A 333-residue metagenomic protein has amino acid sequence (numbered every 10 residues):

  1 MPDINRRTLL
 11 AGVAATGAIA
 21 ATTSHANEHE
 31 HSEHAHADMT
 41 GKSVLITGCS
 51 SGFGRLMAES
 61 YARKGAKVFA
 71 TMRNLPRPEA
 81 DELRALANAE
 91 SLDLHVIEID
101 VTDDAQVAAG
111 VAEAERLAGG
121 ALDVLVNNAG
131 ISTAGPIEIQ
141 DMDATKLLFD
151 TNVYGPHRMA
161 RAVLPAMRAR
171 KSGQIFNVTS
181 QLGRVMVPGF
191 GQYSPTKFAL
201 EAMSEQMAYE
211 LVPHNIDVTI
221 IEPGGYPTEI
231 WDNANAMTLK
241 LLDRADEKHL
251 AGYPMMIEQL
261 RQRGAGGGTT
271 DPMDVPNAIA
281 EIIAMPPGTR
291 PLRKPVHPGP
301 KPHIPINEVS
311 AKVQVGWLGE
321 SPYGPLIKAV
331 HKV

Functional and structural regions predicted by a protein language model:
M1-T16: N-terminal secretory signal peptides and thylakoid transit peptides that target proteins across membranes
S50-S51: Conserved glycine-rich cofactor-binding loop
E98-A109, M142: The beta1-alpha1 cofactor-binding region of Rossmann-like NAD(H)/NADP(H)-dependent oxidoreductases
P136-I137, A144-K146: Substrate-binding pocket helix/loop in short-chain dehydrogenase/reductase
A160, T196: Active-site helix of classical SDR
S180: Residue(s) in the substrate-gating loop at a strand-loop-helix junction that position the organic substrate next
D217-A265: C-terminal beta-strand-loop-alpha-helix "lid" module of Rossmann-like NAD(P)-dependent dehydrogenases
